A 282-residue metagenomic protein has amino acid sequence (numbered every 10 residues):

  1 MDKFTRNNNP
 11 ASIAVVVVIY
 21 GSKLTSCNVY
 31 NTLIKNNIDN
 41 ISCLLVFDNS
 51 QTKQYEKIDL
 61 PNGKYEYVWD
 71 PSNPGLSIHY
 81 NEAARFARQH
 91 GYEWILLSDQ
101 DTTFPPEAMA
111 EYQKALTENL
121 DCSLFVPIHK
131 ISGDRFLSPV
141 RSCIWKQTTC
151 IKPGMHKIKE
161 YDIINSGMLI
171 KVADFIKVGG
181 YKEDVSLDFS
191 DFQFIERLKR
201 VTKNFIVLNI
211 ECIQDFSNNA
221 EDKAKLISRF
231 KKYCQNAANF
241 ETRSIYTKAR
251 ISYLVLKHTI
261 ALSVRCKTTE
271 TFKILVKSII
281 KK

Functional and structural regions predicted by a protein language model:
V18-N37: Short, well-formed alpha-helical segments that are part of the catalytic scaffolds of diverse glycosyltransferases
P71-A87: Glycine-rich, basic loop-to-helix element that forms the pyrophosphate-binding segment of sugar-nucleotide handling
Y92-T103: Short beta-strand-to-loop acidic/aromatic patch adjacent to the donor-nucleotide binding site
E107-P139: Conserved donor NDP-sugar-binding/catalytic core segment of glycosyltransferases
I128, R141-Y161: Short, flexible, basic/aromatic active-site loop/helix in glycosyltransferases
I163, M168-I170, D174-G179, V185-I210: A short, conserved alpha-helix in the catalytic core of glycosyltransferases
V207-K225, N236-A237: Active-site donor/metal-binding and catalytic loop motifs of nucleotide-sugar-dependent glycosylation enzymes
K225-K282: Non-catalytic, C-terminal membrane-associated alpha-helical segments of glycosyltransferases
